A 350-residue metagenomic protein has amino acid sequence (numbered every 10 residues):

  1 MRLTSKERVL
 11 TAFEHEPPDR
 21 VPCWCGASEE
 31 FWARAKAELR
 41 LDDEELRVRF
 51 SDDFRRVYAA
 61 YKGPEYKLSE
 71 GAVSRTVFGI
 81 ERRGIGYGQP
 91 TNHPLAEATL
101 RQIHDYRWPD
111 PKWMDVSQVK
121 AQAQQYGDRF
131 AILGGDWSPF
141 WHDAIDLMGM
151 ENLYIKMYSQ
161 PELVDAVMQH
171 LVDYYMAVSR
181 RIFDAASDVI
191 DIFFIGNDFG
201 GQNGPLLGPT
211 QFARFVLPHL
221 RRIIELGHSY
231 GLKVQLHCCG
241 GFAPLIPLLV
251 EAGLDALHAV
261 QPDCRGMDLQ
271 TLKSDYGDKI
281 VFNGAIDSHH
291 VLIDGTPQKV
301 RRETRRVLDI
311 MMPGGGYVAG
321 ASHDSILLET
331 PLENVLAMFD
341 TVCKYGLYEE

Functional and structural regions predicted by a protein language model:
M1-L39, I103-E350: Active-site loop segments of alpha/beta catalytic cores
L3-K6, E45-R47, I80-G86: N-acyltransferase acceptor-side catalytic subdomain
P17, V48-R55, K67-E70, D128: Short, solvent-exposed loop/edge-beta patches enriched in aromatic
A35-D43, L68-R75: Glycine-rich loop at the start of a catalytic domain that most often binds anionic cofactors/ligands
D42-A60, A186: Catalytic domains of carbohydrate-active enzymes, especially glycoside hydrolases
A59-P64, Q118: Short, polar loop motifs at secondary-structure junctions
P64-K112, D128-R129: A contiguous, low-structure linker/loop signature
